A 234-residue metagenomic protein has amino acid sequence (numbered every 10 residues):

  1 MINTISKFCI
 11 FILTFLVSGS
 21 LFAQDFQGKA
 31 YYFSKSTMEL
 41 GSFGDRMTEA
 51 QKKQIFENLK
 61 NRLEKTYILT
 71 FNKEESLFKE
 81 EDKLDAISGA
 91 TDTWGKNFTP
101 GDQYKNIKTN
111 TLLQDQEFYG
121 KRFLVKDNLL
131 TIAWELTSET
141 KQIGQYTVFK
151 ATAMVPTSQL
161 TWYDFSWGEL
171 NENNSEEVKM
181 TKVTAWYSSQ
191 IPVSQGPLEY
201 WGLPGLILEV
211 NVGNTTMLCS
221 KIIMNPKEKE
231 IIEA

Functional and structural regions predicted by a protein language model:
M1-Y32: Bacterial Sec-dependent N-terminal signal peptides
D25-A234: Extended soluble regions of mature proteins
